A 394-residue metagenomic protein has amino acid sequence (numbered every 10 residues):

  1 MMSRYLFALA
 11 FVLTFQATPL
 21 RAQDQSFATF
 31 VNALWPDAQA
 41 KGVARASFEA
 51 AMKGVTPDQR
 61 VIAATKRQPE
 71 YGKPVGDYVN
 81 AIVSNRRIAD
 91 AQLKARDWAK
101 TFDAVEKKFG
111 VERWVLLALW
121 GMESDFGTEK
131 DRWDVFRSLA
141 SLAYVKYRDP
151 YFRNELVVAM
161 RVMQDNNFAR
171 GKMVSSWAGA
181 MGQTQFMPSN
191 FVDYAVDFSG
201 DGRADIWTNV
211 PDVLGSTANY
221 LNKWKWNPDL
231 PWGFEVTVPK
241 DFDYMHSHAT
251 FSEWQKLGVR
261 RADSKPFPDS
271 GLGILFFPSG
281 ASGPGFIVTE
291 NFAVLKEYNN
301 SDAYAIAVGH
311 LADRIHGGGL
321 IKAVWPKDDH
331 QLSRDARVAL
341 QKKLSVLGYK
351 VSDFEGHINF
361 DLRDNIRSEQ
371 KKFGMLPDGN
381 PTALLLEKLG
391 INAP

Functional and structural regions predicted by a protein language model:
M1-S3: N-terminal secretory signal peptides that target proteins for export/translocation
Y5-Q16: Bacterial N-terminal signal peptides
A22-V55, R60-G72, I88-A89, A143-G179 (+3 more regions): Extracytoplasmic and endomembrane cell-envelope/extracellular-matrix remodeling and assembly machinery
I88-W120: Glycine-rich active-site/cofactor-binding loop and its immediate structural neighborhood
M122, W133-A140: Short, conserved phosphate-binding/catalytic loop or strand-edge motifs used in phosphoryl-/nucleotidyl-transfer
L332-R337, S345-L389: Short acidic, glycine/serine/threonine-rich helix-capping segments at coil-helix boundaries
